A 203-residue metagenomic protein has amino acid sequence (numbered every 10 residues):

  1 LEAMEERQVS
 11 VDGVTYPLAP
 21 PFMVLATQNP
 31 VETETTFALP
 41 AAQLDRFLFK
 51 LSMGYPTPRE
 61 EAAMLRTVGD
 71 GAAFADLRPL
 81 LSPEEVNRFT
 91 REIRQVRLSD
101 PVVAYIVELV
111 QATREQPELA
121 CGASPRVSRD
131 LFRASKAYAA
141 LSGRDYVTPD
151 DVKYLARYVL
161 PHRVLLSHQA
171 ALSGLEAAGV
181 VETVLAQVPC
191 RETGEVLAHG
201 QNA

Functional and structural regions predicted by a protein language model:
M4-V96, K136-L141: Canonical AAA+ ATPase core
L39, E60, L81, R97 (+4 more regions): Alpha-helix N-cap and coil->helix boundary residues
F47, I106, V180: Alpha-helical DNA-recognition elements
D76-L131: Conserved AAA+ ATPase small/helical "lid" subdomain
E115-A203: C-terminal engagement/docking regions of AAA+ P-loop ATPases
